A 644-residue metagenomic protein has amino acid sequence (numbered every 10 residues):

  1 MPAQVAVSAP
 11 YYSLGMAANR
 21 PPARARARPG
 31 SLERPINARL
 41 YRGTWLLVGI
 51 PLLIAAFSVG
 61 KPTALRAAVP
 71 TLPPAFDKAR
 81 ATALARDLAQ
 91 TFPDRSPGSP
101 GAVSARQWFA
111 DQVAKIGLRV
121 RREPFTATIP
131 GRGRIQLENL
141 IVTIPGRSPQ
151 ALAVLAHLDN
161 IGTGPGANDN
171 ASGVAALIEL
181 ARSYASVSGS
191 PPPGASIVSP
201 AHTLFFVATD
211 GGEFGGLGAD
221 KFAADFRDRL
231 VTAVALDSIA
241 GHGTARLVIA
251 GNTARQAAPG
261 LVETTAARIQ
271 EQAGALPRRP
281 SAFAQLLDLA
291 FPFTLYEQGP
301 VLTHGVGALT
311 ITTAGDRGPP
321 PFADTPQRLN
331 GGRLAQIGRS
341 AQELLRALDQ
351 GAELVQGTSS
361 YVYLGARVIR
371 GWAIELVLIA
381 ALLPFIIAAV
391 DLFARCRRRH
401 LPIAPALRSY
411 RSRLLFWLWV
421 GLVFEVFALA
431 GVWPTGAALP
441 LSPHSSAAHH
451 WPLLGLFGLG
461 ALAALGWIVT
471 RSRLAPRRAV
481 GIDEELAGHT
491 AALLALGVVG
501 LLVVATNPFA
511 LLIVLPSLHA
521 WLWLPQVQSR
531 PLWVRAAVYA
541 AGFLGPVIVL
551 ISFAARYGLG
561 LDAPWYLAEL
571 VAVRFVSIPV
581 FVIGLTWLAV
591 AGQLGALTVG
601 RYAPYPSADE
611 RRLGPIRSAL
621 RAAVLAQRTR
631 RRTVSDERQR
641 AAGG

Functional and structural regions predicted by a protein language model:
A6-P35, V624-G643: N-terminal Lys/Arg-rich, disordered targeting/topogenic segments
A27-Y41, P405-Y410: Short, Lys/Arg-rich N-terminal segment immediately upstream of the first membrane anchor
R42-S58: Hydrophobic membrane-insertion alpha-helices, especially the h-region of bacterial N-terminal signal peptides
P62-Y361: Soluble extramembrane regions of membrane proteins in the secretory/endomembrane system
T313-I386, A572-V573, I578-V580, G584-P604: His/Asp/Glu-rich mid-to-C-terminal helical/loop segments that flank catalytic regions of hydrolases
E375-G644: Alpha-helical transmembrane segments of integral membrane proteins
